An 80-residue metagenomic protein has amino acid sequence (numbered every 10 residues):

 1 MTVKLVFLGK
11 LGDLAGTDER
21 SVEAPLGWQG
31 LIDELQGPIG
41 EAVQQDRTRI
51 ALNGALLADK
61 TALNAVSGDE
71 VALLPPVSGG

Functional and structural regions predicted by a protein language model:
M1-G79: Ubiquitin-like/PB1-type beta-grasp interaction modules and other compact soluble beta-rich domains
